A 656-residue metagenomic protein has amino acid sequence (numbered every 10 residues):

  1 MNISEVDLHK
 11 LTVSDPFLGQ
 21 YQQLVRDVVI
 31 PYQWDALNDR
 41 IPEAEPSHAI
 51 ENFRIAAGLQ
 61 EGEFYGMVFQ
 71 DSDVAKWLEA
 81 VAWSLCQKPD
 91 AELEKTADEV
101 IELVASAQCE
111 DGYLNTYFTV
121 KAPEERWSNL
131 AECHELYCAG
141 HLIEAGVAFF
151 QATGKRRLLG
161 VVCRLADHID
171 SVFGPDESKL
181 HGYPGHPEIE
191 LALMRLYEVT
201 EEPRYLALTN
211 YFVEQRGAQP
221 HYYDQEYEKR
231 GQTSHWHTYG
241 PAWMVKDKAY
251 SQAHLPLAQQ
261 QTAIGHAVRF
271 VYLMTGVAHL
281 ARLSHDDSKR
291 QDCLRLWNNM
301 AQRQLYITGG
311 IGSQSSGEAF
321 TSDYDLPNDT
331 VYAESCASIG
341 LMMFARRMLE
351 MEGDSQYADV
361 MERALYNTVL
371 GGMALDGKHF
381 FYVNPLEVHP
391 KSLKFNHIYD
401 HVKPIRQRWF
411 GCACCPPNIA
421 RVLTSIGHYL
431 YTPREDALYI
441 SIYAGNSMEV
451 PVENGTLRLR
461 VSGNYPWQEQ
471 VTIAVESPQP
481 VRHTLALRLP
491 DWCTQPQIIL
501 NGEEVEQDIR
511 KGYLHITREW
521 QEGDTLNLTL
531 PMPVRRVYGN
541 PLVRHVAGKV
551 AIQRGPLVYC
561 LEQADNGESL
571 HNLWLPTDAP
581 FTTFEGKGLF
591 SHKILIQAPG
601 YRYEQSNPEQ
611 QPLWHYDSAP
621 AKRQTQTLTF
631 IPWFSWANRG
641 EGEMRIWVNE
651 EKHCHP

Functional and structural regions predicted by a protein language model:
M1-D73, D98-F118: Low-complexity, Ser/Thr/Pro/Gly-enriched N-terminal "stalk/linker" regions
D15, Q22, W34, L78 (+8 more regions): Hydrophobic core segments within long, regular secondary-structure runs in both alpha- and beta-rich folds
L18, L78-A91, G140-K155, I189-E201 (+6 more regions): Well-ordered alpha-helical scaffold segments within catalytic/enzyme domains
S47-G66, N115-H134, P184-L196, E226-H266 (+2 more regions): Carbohydrate-binding/catalytic loop surfaces
K121-V199: A conserved hydrophobic secondary-structure block that centers on an alpha-helix together with its immediately flanking
T209, C293, S355, D359-N367 (+5 more regions): C-terminal beta-rich recognition modules with glycine/proline-rich loops and embedded aromatic residues
G276-R303, L326-K378, H389: Catalytic-core region of carbohydrate-active enzymes that cleave or remodel glycosidic bonds
P480-L500: Beta-strand-rich binding/interaction modules
